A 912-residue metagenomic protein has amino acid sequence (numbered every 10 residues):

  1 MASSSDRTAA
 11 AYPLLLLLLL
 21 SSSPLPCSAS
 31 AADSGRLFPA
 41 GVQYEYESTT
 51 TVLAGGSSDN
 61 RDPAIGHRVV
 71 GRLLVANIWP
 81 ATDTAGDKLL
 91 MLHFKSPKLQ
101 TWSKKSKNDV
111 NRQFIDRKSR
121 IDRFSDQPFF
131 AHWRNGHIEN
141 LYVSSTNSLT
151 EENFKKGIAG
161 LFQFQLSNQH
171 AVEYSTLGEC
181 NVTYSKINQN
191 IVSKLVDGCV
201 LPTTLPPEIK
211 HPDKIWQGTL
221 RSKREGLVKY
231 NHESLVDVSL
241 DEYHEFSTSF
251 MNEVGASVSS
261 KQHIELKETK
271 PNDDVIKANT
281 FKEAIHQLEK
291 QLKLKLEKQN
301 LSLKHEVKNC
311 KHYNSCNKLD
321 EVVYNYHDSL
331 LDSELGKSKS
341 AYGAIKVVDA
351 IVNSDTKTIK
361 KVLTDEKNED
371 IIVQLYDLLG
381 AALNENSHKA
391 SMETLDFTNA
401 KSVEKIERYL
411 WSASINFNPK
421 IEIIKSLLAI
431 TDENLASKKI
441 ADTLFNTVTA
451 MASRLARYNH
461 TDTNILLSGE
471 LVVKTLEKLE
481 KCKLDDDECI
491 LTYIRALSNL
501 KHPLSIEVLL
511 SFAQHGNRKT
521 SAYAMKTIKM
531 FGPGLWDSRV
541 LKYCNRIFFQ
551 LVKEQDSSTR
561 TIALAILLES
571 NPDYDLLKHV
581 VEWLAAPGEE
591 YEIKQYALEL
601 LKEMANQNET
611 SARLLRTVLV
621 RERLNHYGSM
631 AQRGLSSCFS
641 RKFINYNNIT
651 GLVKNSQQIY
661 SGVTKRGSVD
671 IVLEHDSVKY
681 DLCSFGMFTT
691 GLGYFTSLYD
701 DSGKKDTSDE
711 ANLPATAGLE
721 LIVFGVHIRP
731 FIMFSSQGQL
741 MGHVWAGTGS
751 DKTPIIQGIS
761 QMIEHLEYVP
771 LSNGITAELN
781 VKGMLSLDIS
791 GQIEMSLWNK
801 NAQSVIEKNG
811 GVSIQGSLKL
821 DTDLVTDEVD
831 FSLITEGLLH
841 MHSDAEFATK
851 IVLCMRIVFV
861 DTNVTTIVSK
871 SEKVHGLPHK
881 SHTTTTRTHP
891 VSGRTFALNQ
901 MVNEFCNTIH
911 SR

Functional and structural regions predicted by a protein language model:
M1-L17, S23-L25: Classical eukaryotic N-terminal signal peptides for Sec-dependent ER targeting/secretion, especially the positively
L17-G336, V373-D377, F397, R408: Signature of exported/secreted
E306-T394, A400-V403: Non-catalytic protein-protein interaction scaffold segments in large eukaryotic complex-forming proteins
Y324-N325, S329-I359, E369, E385 (+6 more regions): Long internal repeat-built scaffold domains in very large eukaryotic proteins
L363-R457, N464-E470: Helix-rich alpha-solenoid scaffolding regions
K367-D370, N399-V403, A436-S437, D485-D486 (+3 more regions): Short inter-helical turns and helix N-cap capping residues of alpha-solenoid HEAT/ARM repeat scaffolds
V373, E404-E407, K438-D442, D487-L491 (+4 more regions): Alpha-solenoid HEAT/ARM repeat scaffold
N517-R518, K526-V552, D556: Alpha-helical adaptor scaffolds
